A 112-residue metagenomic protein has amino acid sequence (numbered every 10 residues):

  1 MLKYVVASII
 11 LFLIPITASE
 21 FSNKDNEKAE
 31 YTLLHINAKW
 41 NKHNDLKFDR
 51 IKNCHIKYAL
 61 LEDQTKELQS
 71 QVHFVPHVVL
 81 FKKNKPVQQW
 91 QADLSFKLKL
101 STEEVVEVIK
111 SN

Functional and structural regions predicted by a protein language model:
L2-L11, I16-A29, E107-N112: N-terminal leader/targeting and pre-domain segments
E20-K57: Local sequence-structure signature of Cys/Sec-based thiol-disulfide redox active-site neighborhoods
T32-H35, A59, H77-L80, Q89: Ordered hydrophobic segments in well-structured contexts
K42, Q71, L98-T102: Solvent-exposed, acidic/flexible segments
L61-L68: N-terminal post-signal-peptidase region of extra-cytosolic proteins
S70-K82: Structural micro-motif
L80-N112: Non-catalytic, surface beta->alpha helical segment in thiol-disulfide oxidoreductase systems
